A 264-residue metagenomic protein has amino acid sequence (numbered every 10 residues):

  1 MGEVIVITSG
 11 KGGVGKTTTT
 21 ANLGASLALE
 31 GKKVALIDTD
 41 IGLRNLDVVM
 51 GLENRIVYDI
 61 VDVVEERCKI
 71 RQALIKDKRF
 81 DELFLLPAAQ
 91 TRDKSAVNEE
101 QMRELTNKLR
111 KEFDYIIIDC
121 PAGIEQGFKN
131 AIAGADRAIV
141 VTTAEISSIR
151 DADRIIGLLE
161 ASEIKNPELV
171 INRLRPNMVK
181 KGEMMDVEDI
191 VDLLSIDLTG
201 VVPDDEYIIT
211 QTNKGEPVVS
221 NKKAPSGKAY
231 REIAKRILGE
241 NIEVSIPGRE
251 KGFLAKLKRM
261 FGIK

Functional and structural regions predicted by a protein language model:
V4, L85, L198-V201: Conserved beta-strand scaffold positions in the cores of enzyme catalytic domains, especially in NTP/NDP-utilizing
V4-K69, Y115: Walker A/P-loop NTP-binding active-site region of P-loop NTPases, recognizing the glycine-rich GxxxxGKT/S
V6, A28, M50-G51, V64-C68 (+11 more regions): Signal for well-folded cores of large energy- and translation-related assemblies
S9, D38, P87-Q90, C120 (+2 more regions): Flexible glycine-/small-residue-rich
T39-K111, T212-K214, V219: P-loop/Walker-type NTP enzyme "switch/lid" segment
E100, E104, K108-K111, Y115 (+1 more regions): Conserved catalytic-core segment of NTP-binding enzymes
K214-K264: NTP-binding/hydrolysis catalytic cores, primarily Walker-type P-loop NTPases
